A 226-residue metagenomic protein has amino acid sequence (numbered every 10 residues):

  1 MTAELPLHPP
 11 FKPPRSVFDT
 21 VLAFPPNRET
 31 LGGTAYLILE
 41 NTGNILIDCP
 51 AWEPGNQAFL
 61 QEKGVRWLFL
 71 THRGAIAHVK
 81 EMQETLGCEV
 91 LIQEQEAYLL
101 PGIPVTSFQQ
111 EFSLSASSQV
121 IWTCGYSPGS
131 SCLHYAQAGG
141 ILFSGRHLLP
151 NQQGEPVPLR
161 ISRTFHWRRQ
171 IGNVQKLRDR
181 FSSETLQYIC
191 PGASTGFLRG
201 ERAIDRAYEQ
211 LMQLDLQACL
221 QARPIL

Functional and structural regions predicted by a protein language model:
T2-P9, N44, W122, P128-I225: Metallo-beta-lactamase
H8-N56, L133-P150: Conserved beta-strand hairpin/beta-sheet module of binuclear metal-dependent hydrolase folds, prominently
V21-L22, S117-I121: Conserved N-terminal boundary motif of the eukaryotic protein kinase catalytic domain
R28-L31, T123-S127: A short catalytic or substrate-binding loop motif that flags glycine-/basic-rich loops and adjacent residues that bind
T34, F108, G129-S131: Residue-level marker for the onset of beta-strands and adjacent loop->beta junctions in well-ordered domains
I45-I47, W67-L70, W122: Short catalytic-loop micro-motif centered on adjacent basic/acidic residues
A51-S117, A207-D215, A222: Active-site HxH/HxHxD metal-binding segment of metal-dependent hydrolases
T71-I76, Y126, G192-A193: Histidine-centered divalent metal-coordination motifs
